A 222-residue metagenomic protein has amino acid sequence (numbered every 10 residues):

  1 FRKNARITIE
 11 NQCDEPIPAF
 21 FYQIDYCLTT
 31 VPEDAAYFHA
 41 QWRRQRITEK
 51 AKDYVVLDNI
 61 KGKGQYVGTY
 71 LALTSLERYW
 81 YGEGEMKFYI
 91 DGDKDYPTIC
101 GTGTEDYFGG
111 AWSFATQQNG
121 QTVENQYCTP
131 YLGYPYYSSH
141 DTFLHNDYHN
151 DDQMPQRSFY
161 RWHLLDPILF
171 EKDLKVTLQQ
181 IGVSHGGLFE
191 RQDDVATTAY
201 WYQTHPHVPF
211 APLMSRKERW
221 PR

Functional and structural regions predicted by a protein language model:
F1-R222: Beta-strand-centric surfaces of beta-sandwich/beta-rich domains
